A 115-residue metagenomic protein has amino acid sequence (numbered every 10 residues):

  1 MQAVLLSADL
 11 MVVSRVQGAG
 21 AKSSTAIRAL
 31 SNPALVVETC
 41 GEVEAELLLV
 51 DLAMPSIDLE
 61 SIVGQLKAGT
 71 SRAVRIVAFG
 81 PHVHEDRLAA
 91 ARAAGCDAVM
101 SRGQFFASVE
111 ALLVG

Functional and structural regions predicted by a protein language model:
M1-L10: Conserved acidic segment of CheY-like receiver
A8, F79-H82: Conserved active-site segment of CheY-like receiver
S24-N32: Short hydrophobic/Thr-rich beta-strand motif most characteristic of the beta2 strand and flanking loop of CheY-like
N32-L47: Acidic, metal-coordinating helix/loop segments flanking the phosphotransfer/catalytic sites of two-component signaling
V50-L66: Conserved phosphotransfer microenvironments
Q65-A78: Short beta-strand/loop segments at the ligand-binding rim of alpha/beta enzyme cores
V83-D97: Alpha4 helix (beta4-alpha4-beta5 surface) of REC/receiver domains from two-component response regulators
G95-A107: Output/docking surface of receiver
